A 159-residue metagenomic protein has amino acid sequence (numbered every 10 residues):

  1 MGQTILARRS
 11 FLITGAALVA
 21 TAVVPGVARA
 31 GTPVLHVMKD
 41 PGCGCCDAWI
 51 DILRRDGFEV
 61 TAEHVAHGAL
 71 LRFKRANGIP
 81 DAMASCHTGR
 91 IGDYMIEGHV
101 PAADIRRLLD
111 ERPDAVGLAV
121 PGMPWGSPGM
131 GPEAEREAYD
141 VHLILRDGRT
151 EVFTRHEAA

Functional and structural regions predicted by a protein language model:
M1-V19: N-terminal secretory signal peptides and thylakoid transit peptides that target proteins across membranes
V19-P25: Hydrophobic h-region of N-terminal signal peptides that target proteins for export in Gram-negative bacteria
P25-G44, A48, L70: C-terminal segment of N-terminal export signals and the immediately downstream linker at the start of the mature
K39-G42, C46, E63, G98-A102: Solvent-exposed, acidic/flexible segments
W49, A66-A69, P101, I105: Stable alpha-helical elements in mature extracytoplasmic
I52-T61: Conserved helix-turn-beta segment immediately C-terminal to the redox Cys motif in thioredoxin-like folds
V60-L71, I91: Thiol-based oxidoreductase modules, predominantly thioredoxin-like and allied folds used for disulfide exchange
R75-A159: Thiol/selenol-based redox catalytic cores and closely related redox-interacting motifs
